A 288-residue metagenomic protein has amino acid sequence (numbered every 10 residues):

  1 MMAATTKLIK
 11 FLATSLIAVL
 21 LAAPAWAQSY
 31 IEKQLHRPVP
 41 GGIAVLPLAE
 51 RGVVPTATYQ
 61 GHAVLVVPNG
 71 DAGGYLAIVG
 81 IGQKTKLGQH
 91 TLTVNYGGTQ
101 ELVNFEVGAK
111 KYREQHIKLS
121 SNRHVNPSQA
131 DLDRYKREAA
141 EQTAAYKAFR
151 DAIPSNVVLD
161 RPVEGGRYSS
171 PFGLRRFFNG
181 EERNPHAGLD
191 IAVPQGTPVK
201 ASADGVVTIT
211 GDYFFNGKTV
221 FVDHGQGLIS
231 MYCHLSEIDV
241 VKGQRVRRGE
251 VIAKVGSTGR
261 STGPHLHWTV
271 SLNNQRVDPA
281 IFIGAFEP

Functional and structural regions predicted by a protein language model:
M2-A13: Bacterial N-terminal signal peptides that target proteins for export
L12-A22: Bacterial N-terminal signal peptides
I17, H36-P38, T56, N69 (+9 more regions): Generic marker of residues within folded, mature protein domains
A23-A27: Sec/Tat signal peptide C-region and signal peptidase I cleavage site
Q28-R167, P171: Non-catalytic extracellular/periplasmic "stalk" and linker regions immediately N-terminal to catalytic or recognition
R161-P288: Catalytic cores of peptidoglycan-degrading enzymes
